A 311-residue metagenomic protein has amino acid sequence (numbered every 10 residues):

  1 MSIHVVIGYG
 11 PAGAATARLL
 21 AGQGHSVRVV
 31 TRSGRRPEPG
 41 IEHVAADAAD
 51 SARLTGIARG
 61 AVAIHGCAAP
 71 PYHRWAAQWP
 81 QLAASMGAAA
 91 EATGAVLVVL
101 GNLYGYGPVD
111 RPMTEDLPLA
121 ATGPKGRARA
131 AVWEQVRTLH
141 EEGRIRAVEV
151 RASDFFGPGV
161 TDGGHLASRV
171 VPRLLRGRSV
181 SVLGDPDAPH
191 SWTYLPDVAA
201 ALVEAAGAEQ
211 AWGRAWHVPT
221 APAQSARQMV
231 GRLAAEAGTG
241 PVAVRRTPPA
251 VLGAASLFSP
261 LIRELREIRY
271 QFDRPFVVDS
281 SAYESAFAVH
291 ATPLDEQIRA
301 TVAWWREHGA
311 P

Functional and structural regions predicted by a protein language model:
A12: Hydrophobic/small residue at the entry helix of a nucleotide-binding pocket
R35-R36, I41-T93: NAD(P)H-binding glycine-rich loop region in Rossmannoid oxidoreductase-like domains and their noncatalytic homologs
A84-A131, V148: Conserved Rossmann-fold NAD(P)-dependent oxidoreductase catalytic core, especially the SDR/UDP-sugar
N102, E134-G159: Conserved beta-loop-beta element that borders a ligand/cofactor-binding pocket
D162-R169, L183-A206, G213-H217: Substrate-positioning beta->alpha
P189-P196, W216-E236, R245-G253, T292: Substrate-binding strand-loop-helix patch in Rossmann-like NAD(P)-dependent oxidoreductase/epimerase domains
V230-V277, A310-P311: Terminal hydrophobic/aromatic helix or amphipathic segment near a protein terminus
E284, T292-P311: Amphipathic terminal alpha-helices
